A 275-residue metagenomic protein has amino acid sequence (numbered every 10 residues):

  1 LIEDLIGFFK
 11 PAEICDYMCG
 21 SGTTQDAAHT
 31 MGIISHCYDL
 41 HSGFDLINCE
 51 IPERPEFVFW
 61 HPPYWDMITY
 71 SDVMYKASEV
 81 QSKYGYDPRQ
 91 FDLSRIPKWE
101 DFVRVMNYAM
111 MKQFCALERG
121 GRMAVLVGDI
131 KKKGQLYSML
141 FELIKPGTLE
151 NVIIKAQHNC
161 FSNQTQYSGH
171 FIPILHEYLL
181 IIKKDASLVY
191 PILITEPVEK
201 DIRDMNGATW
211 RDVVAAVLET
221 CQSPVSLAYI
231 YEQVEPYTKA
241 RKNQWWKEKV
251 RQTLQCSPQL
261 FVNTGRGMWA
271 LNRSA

Functional and structural regions predicted by a protein language model:
L1-C256, N263-A275: Class I S-adenosyl-L-methionine-dependent methyltransferase catalytic core
